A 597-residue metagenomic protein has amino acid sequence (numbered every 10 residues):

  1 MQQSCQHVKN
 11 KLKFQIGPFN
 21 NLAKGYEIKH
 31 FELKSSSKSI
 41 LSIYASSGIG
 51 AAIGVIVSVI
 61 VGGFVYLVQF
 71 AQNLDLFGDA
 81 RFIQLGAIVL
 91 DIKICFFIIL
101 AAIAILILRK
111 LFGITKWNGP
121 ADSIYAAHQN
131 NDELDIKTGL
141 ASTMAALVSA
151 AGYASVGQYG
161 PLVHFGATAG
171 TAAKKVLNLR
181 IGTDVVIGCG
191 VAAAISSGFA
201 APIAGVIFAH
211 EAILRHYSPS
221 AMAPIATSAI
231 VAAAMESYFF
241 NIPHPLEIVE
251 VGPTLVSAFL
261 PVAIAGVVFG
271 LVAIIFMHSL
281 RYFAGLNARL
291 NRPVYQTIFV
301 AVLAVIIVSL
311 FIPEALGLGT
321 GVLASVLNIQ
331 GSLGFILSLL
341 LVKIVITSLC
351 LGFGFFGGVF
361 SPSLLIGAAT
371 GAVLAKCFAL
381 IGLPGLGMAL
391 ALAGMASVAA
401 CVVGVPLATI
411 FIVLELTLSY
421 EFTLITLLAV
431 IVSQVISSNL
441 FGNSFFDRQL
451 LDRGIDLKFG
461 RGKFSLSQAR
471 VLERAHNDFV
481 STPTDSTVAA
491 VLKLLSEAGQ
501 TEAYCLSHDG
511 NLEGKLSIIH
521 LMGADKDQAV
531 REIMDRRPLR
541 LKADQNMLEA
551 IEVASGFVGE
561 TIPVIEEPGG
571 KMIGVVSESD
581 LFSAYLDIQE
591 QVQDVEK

Functional and structural regions predicted by a protein language model:
M1-Q468, D478, T482-L494, Q500-E513 (+4 more regions): Alpha-helical transmembrane segments and immediately membrane-proximal extracytoplasmic
I207, F411, E513-L521, I573-F582: Short hydrophobic beta-strand motif reused across regulatory alpha/beta modules
G442, E560-T561, M572: Short beta-strands and strand-coil junctions in structured, solvent-facing domains, enriched
R453, Q593-K597: Post-kinase regulatory C-tail/linker adjacent to protein kinase catalytic domains
S481-G499, L506, G523-D525, E532 (+2 more regions): The conserved cystathionine-beta-synthase
